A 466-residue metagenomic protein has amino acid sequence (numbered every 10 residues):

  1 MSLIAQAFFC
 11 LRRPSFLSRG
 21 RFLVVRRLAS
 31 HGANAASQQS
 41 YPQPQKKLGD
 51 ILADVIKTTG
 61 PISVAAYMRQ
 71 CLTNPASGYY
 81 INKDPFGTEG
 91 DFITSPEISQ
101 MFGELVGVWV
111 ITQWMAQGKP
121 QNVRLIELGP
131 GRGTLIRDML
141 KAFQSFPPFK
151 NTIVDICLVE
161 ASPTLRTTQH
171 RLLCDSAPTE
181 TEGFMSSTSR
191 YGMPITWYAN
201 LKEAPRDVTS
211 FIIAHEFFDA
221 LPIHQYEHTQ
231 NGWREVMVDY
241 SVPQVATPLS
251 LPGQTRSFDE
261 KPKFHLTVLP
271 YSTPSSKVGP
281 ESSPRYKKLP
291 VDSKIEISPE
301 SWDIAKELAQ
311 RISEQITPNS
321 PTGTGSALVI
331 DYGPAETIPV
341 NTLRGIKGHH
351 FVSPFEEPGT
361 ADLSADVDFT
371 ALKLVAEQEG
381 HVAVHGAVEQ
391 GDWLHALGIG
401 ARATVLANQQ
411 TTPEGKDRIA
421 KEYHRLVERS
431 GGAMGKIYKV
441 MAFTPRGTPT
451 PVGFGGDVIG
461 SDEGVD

Functional and structural regions predicted by a protein language model:
M1-Q43: N-terminal mitochondrial targeting presequence
Q43, I51-Q121: Conserved Class I S-adenosyl-L-methionine-dependent methyltransferase catalytic core
T94-G107, G131-I136, L165, I297-I304: Phosphate/oxyanion-binding active-site loops and adjacent basic polyanion-contact surfaces
W109-H224: Conserved adenosyl
P178-R190, T247-P252, Q315-G323: Intrinsically disordered, low-complexity domain-flanking/linker segments in eukaryotic proteins, enriched
L201-Q230, I295, P299, D303 (+2 more regions): A short SAM/SAH-binding and catalytic strip from SAM-dependent methyltransferases
F211-R285, V340-S353: A mobile, often basic/glycine-rich helix-loop segment that functions as the active-site lid/recognition loop
P274-D466: Long, Lys/Arg- and hydrophobic-enriched amphipathic alpha-helices
